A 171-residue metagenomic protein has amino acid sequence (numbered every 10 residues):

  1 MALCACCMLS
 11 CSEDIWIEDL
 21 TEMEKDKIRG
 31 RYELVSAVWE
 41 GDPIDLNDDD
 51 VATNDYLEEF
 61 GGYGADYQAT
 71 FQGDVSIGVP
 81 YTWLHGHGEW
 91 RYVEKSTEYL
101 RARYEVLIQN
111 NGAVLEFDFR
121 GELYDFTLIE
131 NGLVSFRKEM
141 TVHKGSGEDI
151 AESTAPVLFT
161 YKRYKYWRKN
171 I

Functional and structural regions predicted by a protein language model:
M1-A2: Sec-dependent signal peptide recognition, specifically the positively charged N-region followed immediately by
A5, Y56-E58: Short secondary-structure subsegments characteristic of cysteine-rich extracellular domains
C6-V35, F159-I171: Bacterial Sec-dependent N-terminal signal peptides
I17, Y92, Y99-R101, S135-I171: Edge beta-strand at a domain terminus
V38-L46: Short, solvent-exposed loop/turn elements at domain surfaces
E40, A65-R137, K144: Contiguous, well-ordered beta-strand patches that form the walls/edges of small beta-barrel/beta-sandwich domains
D45-Y56: Acidic, glycine-anchored loop motifs typical of Ca2+
E58-G64: A short acidic, glycine-rich active-site loop that binds or catalyzes chemistry on phosphate/adenosine moieties
